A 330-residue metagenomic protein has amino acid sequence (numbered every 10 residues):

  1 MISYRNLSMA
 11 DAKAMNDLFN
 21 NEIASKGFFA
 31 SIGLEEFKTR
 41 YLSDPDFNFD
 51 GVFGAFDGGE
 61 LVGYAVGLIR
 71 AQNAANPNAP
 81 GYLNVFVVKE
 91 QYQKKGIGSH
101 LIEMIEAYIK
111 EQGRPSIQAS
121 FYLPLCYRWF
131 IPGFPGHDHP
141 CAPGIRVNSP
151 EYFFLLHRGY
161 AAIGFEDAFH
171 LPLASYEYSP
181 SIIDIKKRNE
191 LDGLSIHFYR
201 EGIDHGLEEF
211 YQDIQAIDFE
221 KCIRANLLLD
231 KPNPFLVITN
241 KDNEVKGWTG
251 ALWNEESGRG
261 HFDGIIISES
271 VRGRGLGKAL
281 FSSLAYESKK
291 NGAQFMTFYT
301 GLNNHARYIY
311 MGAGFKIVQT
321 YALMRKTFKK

Functional and structural regions predicted by a protein language model:
M1-Y41, N48, V52-F56, L61 (+2 more regions): Short amphipathic alpha-helix that is part of the acyltransferase structural core
F19-V52, D57, Y64-N78, Q215-I267: A conserved beta-strand-loop-helix scaffold within acyl/acetyltransferase catalytic domains
F47, V66-V85, I131-V147, F153 (+1 more regions): Conserved acyl-donor/pantetheine-binding loop and adjacent beta-alpha core of acyl/acetyltransferases and related
G63, G164-D167, G247, Q319: A structural microfeature
A71-L83, Q93, Q112-P115, W253-D263 (+2 more regions): A conserved beta-turn-beta hairpin within the catalytic core of GNAT-like acetyltransferases that forms part
N84, K89, S268, G301: Residue-level recognition of the GNAT/N-acetyltransferase active site
V88, K94-A107, I267, G273-Y286 (+2 more regions): Conserved acetyl-CoA-binding loop-helix of GNAT-fold acetyltransferases
E103-E190, A322-K326: Acyl-donor-binding surface of acyltransferase catalytic domains
